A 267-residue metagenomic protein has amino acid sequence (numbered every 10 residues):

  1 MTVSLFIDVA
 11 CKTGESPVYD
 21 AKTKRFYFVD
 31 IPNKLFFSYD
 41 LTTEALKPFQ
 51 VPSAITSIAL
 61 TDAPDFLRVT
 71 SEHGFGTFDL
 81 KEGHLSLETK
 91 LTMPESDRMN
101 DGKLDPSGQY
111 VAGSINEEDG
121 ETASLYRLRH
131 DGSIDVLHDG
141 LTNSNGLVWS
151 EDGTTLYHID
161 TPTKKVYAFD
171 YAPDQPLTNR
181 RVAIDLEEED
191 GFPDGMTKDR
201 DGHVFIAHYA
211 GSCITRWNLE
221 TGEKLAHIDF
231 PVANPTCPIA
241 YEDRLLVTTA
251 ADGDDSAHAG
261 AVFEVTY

Functional and structural regions predicted by a protein language model:
M1-S4, T43-K47, E82-L87, L128-D135 (+2 more regions): Beta-strand initiation motifs
V9-T23, P52-R68, M93-Q109, H138-T155 (+3 more regions): Beta-rich, blade/repeat-based domains predominating in secreted/periplasmic proteins but also intracellular
A21, F26-P32, L67-H73, A112-D119 (+3 more regions): Conserved beta-strand positions in repeat-built beta-propeller and related beta-rich domains
Y27-K47, F75: Beta-propeller domains
L35-F37, G74, S124-Y126, K165-Y167 (+2 more regions): A short loop-to-beta-strand structural motif that recurs across blades of beta-propeller domains
H84-L137: Hydrophobic alpha-helical segments and helix pairs
F169-P176, T266-Y267: Short loop/turn segments immediately following beta-strands, especially the blade-tip and inter-blade linker loops
G211-Y267: C-terminal closing repeat unit and adjoining cap/tail of repeat-based domains
